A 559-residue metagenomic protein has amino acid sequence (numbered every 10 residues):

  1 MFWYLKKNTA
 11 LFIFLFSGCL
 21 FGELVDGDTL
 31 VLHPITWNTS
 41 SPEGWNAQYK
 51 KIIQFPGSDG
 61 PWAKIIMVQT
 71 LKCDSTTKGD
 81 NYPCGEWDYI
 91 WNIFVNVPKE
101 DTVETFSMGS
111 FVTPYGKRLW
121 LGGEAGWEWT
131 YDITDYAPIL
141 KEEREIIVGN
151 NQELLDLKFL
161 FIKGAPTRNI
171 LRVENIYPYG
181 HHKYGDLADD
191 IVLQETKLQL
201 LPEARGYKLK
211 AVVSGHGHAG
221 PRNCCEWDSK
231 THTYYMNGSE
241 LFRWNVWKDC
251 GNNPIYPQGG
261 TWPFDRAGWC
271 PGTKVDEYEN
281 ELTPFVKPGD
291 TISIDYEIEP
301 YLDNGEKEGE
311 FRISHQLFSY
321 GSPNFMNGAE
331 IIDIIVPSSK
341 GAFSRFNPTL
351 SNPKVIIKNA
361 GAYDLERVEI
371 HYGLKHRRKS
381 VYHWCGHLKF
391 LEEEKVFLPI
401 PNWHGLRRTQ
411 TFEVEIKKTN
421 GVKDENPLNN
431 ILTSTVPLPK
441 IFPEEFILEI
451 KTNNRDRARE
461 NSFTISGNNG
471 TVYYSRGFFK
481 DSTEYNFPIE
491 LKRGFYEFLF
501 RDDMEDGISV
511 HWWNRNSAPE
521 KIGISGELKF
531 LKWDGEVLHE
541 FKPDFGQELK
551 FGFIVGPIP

Functional and structural regions predicted by a protein language model:
M1-T29: Bacterial Sec-dependent N-terminal signal peptides
E23-S339, S344-T349, A360-Y363, K423 (+2 more regions): Extracellular/secretory-pathway and virion-surface proteins
S40, E299-E445, P559: Extracellular/luminal regions of secreted and cell-surface proteins that mediate adhesion/ECM remodeling
N92-F94, T233-Y235, E369-G373, S462-S466 (+1 more regions): Beta-strand signatures of extracellular beta-sandwich domains
G109-T113, L119-L121, K248, N253-P288 (+2 more regions): Loop and turn regions of beta-sandwich accessory domains that flank beta-strands and are enriched in small/polar
D135-K141, V286, W403-F412, E505-W512: Short glycine/proline/serine/threonine-rich loop/turn segments at secondary-structure transition edges
E142-R144, D290-I292, E394, R408-F412 (+1 more regions): Exposed beta-strand face motif in extracellular beta-rich ectodomains
Q194-T196, E392-L398, L432-S434, T483-F487 (+1 more regions): Short strand-edge motifs at loop-to-beta-strand transitions and within beta-strands of extracellular beta-rich domains
